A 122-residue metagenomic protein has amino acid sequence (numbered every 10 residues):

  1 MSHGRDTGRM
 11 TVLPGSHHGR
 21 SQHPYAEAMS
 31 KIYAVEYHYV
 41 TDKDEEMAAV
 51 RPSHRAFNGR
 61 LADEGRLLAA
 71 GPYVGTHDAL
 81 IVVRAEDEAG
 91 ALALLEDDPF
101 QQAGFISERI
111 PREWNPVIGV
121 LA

Functional and structural regions predicted by a protein language model:
G4-T7, G19: Short hydrophobic alpha-helical segments enriched in small aliphatic residues
T7, T11, A26-A28: Ala/Thr-enriched low-complexity intrinsically disordered regions
H23-A122: Conserved, structured core segments of small domains
